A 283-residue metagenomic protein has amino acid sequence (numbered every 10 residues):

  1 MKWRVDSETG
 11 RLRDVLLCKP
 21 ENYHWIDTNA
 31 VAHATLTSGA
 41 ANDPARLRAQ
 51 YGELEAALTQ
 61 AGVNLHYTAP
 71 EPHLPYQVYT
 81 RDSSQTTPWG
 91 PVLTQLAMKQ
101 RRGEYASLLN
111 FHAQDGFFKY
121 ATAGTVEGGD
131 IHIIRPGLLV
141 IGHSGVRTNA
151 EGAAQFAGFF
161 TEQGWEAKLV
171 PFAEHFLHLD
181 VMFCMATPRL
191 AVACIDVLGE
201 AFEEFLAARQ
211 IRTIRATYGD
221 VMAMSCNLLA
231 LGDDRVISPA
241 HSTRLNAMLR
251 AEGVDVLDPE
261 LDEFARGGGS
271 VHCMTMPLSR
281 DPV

Functional and structural regions predicted by a protein language model:
M1-V283: The feature marks the mature, well-folded catalytic cores of soluble enzymes
